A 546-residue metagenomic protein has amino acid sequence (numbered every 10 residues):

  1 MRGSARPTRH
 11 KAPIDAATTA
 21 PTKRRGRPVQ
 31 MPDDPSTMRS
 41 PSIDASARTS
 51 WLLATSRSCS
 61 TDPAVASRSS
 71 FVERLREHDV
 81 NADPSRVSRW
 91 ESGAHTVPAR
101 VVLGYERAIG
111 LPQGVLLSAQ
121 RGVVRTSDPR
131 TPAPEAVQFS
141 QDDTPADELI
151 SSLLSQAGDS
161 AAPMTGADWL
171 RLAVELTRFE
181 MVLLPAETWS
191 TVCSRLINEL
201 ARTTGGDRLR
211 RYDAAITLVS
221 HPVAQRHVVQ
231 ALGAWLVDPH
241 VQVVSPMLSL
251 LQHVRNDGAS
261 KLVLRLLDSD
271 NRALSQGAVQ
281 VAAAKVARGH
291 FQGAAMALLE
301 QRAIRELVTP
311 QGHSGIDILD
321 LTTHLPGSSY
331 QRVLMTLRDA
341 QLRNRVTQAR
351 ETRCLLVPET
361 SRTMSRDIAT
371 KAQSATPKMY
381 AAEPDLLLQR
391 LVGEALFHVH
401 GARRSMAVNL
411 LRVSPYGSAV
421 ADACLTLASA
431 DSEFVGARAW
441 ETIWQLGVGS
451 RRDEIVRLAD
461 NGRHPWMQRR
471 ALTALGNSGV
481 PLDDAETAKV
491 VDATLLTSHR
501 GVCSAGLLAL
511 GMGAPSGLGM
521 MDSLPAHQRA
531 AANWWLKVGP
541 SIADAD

Functional and structural regions predicted by a protein language model:
R2-S69, E73: A short, Lys/Arg-rich alpha-helix, primarily the initiator
L75-V97, R121-V124: Recognition helix of helix-turn-helix/homeodomain-like DNA-binding domains that insert into the DNA major groove
P98-L116: DNA major-groove recognition helix of helix-turn-helix/homeodomain DNA-binding modules
E106, P132-E135, A509-D546: Eukaryotic acidic, Ser/Thr-rich intrinsically disordered low-complexity regions
G110-T126, L425: Short C-terminal boundary/hinge segments that cap the last helix of small helical domains
V124-Q230, V244-L248, Q276, G506: Short juxta-domain linker segments that transition from a proline/glycine-rich, charged coil into a short amphipathic
R171-E187, L209-V223, V244-V254, Q276-G289 (+9 more regions): Structural detector for internal amphipathic alpha-helices that build alpha-solenoid repeat scaffolds
A186-R202, V223-W235, N256-D268, R288-E306 (+6 more regions): Amphipathic alpha-helical scaffolding segments comprising HEAT/armadillo-like alpha-solenoid repeats
